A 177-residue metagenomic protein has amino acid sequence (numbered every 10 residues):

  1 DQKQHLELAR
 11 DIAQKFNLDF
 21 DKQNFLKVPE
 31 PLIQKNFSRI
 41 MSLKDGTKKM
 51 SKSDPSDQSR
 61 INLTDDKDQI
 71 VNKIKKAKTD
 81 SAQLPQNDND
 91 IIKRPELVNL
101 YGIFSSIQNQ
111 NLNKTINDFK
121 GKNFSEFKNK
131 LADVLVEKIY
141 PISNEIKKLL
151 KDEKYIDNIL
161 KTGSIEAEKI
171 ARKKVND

Functional and structural regions predicted by a protein language model:
Q4, R10-D177: Conserved nucleotide- and phosphate/pyrophosphate-binding catalytic cores in adenylate/nucleotidyl-handling enzymes
